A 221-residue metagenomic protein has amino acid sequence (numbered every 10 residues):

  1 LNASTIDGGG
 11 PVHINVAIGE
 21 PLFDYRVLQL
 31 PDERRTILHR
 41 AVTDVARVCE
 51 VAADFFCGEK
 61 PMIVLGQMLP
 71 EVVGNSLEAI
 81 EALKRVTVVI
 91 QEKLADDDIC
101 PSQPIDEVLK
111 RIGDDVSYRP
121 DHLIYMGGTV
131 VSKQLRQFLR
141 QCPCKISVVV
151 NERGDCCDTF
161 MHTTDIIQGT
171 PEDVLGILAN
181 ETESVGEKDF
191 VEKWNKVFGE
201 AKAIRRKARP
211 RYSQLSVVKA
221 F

Functional and structural regions predicted by a protein language model:
A3-G58: Conformationally flexible catalytic loops at phosphate/diphosphate-handling active centers
H13-A17, V64-G66, Y125-G127, V150-N151: Short beta-strand segments
V16-L22, Q67-L69, L94, G154: Glycine-rich beta-alpha junction loops
P31-R34, D98-R111, K145, T159-D173: Active-site regions of enzymes building and remodeling cell-envelope glycoconjugates
T43-F55, V73-N75, K207-F221: A short, well-structured juxtamembrane/interface segment
L65-I146: Glycine-rich, anion-gripping cofactor-binding loops and their flanking helix/strand elements in enzyme active sites
Q141-F221: Phosphate/pyrophosphate-binding active-site segments
